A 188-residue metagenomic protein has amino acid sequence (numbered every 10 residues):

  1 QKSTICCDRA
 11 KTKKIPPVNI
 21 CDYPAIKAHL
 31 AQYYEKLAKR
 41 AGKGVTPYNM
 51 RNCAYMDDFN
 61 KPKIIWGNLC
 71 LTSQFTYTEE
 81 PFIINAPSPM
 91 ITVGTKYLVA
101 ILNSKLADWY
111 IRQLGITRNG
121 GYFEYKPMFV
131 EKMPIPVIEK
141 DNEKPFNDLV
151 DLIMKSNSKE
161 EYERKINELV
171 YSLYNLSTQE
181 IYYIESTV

Functional and structural regions predicted by a protein language model:
Q1-K144: Polybasic, glycine- and aromatic-enriched phosphate-binding surface used to engage nucleic acids
A25, P136-V188: Non-catalytic DNA-recognition/assembly elements of restriction-modification systems
